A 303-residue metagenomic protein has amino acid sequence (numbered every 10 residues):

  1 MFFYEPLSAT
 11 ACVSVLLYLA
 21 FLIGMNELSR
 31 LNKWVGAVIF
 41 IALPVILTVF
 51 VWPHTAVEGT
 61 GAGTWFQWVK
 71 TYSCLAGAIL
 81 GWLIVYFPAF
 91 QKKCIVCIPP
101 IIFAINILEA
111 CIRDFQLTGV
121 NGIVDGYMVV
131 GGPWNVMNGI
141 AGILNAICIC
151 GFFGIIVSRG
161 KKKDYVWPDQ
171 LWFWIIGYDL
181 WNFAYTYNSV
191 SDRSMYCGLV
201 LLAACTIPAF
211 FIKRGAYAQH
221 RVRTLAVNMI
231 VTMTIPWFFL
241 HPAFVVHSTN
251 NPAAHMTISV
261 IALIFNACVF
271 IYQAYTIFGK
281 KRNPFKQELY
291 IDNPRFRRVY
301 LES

Functional and structural regions predicted by a protein language model:
M1-Y18, W134-N138, P252-S259: Hydrophobic transmembrane alpha-helical segments in integral membrane proteins
F2-A89: An N-terminal, globular interaction/scaffold subdomain
A11-A20, K70-Y86, N138-G154, L201-T206 (+1 more regions): Hydrophobic cores of alpha-helical transmembrane segments in multi-pass inner/ER membrane proteins, independent
V15-I23, C197-S303: C-terminal transmembrane-bundle signature of multipass membrane proteins, characterized by strong activation on
F40-G59, I79-Y86, P100-T118, W172-N188 (+1 more regions): Hydrophobic alpha-helical transmembrane segments and adjacent interfacial helices in integral membrane proteins
G59-T64, G122-N135, V246-I258: Membrane-interface segments at the starts/ends of alpha-helical transmembrane spans
F87, I112, Q116-G119, G154-K161 (+5 more regions): Juxtamembrane transmembrane-helix termini
Q91-G215: Generic multipass alpha-helical transmembrane bundles of integral membrane proteins
